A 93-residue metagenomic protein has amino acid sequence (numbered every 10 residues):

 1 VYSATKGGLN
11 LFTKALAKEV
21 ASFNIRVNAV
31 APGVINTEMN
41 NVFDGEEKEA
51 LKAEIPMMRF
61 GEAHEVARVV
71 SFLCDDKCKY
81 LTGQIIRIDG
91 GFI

Functional and structural regions predicted by a protein language model:
V1: Conserved catalytic loop/helix region of short-chain dehydrogenase/reductase
T5, T13: Active-site helix of classical SDR
N10, A29, K52-L81, I88-G90: C-terminal helical subdomain
K18-S22, K79: Alpha-helical segment proximal to the catalytic Tyr-Lys
F23, N28, Q84: Rossmann-like NAD(H)/NADP(H) cofactor-binding core
A31-V42: Short, flexible catalytic-loop segment of classical short-chain dehydrogenase/reductase
N40, E47, L51: Substrate-binding pocket helix/loop in short-chain dehydrogenase/reductase
